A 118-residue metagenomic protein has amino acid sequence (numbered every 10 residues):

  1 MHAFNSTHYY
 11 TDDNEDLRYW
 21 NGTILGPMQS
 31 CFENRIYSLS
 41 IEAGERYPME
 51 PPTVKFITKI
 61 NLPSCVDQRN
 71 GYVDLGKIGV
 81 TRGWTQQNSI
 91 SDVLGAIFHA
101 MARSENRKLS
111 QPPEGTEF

Functional and structural regions predicted by a protein language model:
M1, T23, I36, P51-F118: Domain-scale recognition of soluble eukaryotic interaction modules
M1-S30: Start-of-domain signal
H8-Y9, R18, I36, R46 (+1 more regions): Intrinsically disordered, low-complexity N-terminal regions enriched in serine/proline/glycine with scattered basic
I24-M28, A43, I60: Short, well-ordered turn and helix-capping elements at secondary-structure junctions
M28-S30, E45, G79-W84: A generic structural motif
E42-P51: Proline-anchored loop/turn motifs at beta-strand termini and strand-loop-strand connectors
